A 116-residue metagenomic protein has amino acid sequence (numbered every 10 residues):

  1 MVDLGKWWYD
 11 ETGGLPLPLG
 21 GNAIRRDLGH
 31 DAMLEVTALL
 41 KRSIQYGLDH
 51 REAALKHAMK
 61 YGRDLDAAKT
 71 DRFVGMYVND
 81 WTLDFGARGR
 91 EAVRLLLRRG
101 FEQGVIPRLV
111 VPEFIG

Functional and structural regions predicted by a protein language model:
M1-K60: Pocket-lining segment of extracytoplasmic ligand-binding domains
H57-G116: An extracytoplasmic/periplasmic, membrane-proximal ligand-sensing/linker region
